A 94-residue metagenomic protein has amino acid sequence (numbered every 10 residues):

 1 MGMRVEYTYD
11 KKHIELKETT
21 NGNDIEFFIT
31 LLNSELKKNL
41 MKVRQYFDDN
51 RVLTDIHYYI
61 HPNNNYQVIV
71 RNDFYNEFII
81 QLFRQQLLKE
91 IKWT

Functional and structural regions predicted by a protein language model:
M1-T19: Short, charged/polar N-terminal "headpieces" of proteins
G2-E6, T30-V52: Short amphipathic alpha-helix segments
Y9, L16, F47-V52, K92: N-proximal short alpha-helices
K12, L32-S34, R71-Y75: Generic structural motif
E15-N21, R51-H61: Short, flexible, solvent-exposed loop/turn segments with mixed acidic/basic and small polar residues
E15-N33: Short glycine-/aliphatic-rich beta-strand segments at the starts of folded cytosolic domains
I56-T94: Short, compact, well-ordered microdomains
